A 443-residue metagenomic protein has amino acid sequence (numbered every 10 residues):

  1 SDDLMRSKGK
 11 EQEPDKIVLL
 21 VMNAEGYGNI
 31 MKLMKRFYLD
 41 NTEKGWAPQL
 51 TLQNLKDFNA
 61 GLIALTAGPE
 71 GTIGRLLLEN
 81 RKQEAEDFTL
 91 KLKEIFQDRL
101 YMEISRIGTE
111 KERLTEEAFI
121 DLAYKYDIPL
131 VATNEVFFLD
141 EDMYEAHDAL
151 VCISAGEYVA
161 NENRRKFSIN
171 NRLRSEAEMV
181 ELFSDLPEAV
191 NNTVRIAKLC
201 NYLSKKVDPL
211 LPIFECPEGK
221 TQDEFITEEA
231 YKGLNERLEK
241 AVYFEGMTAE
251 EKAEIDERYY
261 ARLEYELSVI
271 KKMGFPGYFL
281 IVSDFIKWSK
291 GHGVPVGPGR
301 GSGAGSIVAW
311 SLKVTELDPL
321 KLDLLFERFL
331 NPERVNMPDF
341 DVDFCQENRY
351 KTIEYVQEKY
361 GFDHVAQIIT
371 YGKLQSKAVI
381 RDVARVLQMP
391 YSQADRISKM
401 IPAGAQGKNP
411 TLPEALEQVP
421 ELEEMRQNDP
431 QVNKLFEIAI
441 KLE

Functional and structural regions predicted by a protein language model:
S1-E443: Alpha-helical scaffold/interaction cores of sigma-54-like transcription cofactors and many family A DNA polymerases
